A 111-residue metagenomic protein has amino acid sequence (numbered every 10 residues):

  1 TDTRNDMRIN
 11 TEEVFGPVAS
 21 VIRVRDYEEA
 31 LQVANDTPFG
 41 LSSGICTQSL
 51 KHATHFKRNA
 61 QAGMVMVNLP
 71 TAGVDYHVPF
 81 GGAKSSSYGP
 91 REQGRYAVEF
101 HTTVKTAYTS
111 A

Functional and structural regions predicted by a protein language model:
T1-A111: Conserved C-terminal structural/oligomerization subdomain of aldehyde/semialdehyde dehydrogenase
